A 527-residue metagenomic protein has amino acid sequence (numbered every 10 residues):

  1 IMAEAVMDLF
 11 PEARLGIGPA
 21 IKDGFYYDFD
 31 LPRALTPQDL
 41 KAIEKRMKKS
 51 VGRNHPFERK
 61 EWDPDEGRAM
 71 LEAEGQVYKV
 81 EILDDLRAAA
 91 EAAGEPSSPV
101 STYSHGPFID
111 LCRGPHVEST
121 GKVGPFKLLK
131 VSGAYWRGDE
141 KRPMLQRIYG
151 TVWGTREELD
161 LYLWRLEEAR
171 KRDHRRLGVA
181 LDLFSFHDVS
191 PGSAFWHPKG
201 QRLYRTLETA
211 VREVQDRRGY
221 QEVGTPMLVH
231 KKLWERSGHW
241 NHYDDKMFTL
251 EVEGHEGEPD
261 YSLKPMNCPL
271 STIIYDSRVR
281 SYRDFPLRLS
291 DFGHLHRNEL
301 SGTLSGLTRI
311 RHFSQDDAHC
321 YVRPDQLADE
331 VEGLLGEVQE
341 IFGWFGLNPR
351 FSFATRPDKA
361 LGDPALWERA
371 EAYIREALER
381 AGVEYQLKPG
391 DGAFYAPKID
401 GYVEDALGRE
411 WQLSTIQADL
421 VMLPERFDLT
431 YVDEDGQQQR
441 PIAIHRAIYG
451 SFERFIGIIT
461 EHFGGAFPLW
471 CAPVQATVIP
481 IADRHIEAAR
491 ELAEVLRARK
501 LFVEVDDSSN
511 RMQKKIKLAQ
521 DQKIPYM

Functional and structural regions predicted by a protein language model:
I1-L15, A20-M527: NTP/phosphate- and nucleic-acid-binding module
